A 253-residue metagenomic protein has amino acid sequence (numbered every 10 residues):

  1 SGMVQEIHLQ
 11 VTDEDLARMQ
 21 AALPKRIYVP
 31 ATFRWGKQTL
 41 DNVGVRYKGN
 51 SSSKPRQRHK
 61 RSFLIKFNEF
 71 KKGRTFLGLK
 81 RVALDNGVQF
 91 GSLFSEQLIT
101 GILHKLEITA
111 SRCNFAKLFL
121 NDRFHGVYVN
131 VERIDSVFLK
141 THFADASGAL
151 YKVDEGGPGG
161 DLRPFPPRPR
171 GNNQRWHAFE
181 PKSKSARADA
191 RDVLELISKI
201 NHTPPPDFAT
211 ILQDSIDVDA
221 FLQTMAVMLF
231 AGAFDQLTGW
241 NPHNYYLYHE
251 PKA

Functional and structural regions predicted by a protein language model:
S1-A253: Phosphate/dinucleotide-binding and metal-coordinating scaffold of catalytic cores in nucleotide-dependent enzymes
